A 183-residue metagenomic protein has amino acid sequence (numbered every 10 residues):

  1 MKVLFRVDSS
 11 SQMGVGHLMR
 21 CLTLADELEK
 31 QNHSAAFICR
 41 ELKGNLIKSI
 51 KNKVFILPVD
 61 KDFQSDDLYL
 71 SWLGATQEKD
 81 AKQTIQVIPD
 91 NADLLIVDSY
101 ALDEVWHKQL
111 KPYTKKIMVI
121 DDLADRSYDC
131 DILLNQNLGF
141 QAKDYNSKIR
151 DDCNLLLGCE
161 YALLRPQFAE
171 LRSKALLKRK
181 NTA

Functional and structural regions predicted by a protein language model:
M1-G14: Nucleotide-activated donor-dependent transferases that construct or modify glycoconjugates
K2, D93-L94, I132: Structural motif
D8, R40, D122: Cofactor-binding loop segments of dinucleotide-utilizing enzymes, especially the Rossmann-like FAD- and NAD(P)+-binding
L18-L28: Short amphipathic alpha-helix
K30-K82: Conserved nucleotide-sugar phosphate-binding/catalytic loop shared by glycosyltransferases and other
I85-A101: Short N-terminal targeting/anchoring amphipathic segment
A101, V105-K148: Conserved nucleotide-sugar donor-interacting segment of glycosyltransferase catalytic cores, predominantly GT-B
D129-A183: A nucleotide-sugar donor-handling region in carbohydrate enzymes
